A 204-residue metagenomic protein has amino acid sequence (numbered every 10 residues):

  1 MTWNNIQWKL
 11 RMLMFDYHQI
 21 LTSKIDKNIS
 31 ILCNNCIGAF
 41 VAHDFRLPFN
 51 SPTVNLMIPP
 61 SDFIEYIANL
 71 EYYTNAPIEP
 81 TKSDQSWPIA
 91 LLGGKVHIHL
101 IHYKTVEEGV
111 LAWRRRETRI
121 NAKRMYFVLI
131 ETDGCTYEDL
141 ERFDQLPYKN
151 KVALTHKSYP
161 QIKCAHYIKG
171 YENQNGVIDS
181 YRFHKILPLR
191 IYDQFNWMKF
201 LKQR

Functional and structural regions predicted by a protein language model:
M1-K24, Q194-R204: Non-catalytic, low-structured ubiquitin/UBL-interacting segments
F15-K27, L32-M125, C135, Y167-Y171: Positively charged, amphipathic N-terminal segments that serve as targeting/anchoring signals
I31, K149-H156: Short, hydrophobic beta-strand segments that form beta-sheet elements in well-ordered domains
I120, E141-Y148: Short, conserved loop/helix-junction motifs that constitute active-site signature segments in enzyme catalytic cores
Y126-I130, L154-T155: Conserved beta-strand segments of the P-loop GTPase G domain that flank and frequently precede/overlap
C135-T136, Q161: Eukaryotic short linear interaction motifs
H156-R204: Polybasic, proline/glycine-rich intrinsically disordered low-complexity segments
